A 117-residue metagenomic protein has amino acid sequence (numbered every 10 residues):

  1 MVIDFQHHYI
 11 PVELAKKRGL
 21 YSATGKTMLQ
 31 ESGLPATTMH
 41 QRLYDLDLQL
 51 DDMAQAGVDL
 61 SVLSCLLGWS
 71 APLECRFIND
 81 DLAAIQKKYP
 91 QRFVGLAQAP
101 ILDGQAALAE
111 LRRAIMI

Functional and structural regions predicted by a protein language model:
M1-I117: Helix-coil boundary/capping segments in enzymes
